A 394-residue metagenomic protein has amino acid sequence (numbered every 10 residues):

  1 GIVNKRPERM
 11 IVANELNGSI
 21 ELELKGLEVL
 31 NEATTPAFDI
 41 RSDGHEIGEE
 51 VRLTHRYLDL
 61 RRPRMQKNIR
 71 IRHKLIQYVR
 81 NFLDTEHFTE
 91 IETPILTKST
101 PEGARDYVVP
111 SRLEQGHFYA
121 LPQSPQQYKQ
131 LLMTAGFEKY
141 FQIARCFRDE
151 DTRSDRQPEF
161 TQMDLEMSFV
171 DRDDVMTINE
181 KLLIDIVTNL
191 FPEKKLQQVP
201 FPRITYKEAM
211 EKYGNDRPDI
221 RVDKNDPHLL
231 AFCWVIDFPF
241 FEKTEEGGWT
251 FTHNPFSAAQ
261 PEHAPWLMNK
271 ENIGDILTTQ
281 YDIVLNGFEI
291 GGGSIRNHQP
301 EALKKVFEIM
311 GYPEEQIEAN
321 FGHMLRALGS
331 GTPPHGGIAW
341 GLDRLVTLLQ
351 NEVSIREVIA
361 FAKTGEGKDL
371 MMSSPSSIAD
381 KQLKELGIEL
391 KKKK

Functional and structural regions predicted by a protein language model:
G1-K394: Class II aminoacyl-tRNA synthetase catalytic cores and aaRS-like
